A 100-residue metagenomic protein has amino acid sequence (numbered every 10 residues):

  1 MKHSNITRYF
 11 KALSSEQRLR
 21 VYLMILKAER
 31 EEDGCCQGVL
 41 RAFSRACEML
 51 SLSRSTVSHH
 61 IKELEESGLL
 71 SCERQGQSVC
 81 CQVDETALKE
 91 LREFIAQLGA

Functional and structural regions predicted by a protein language model:
M1-K11: Short, Lys/Arg-enriched N-terminal segment that forms or immediately precedes the first helix of a structured domain
K11, E16-S53, Q75, V79-T86: N-terminal helix-turn-helix DNA-binding core of bacterial DNA-binding proteins
I61-K62: Short, hydrophobic-biased segments on the C-terminal half of alpha helices that form "recognition helices"
G68: Glycine-centered, phosphate/nucleic-acid-interacting loop/turn motifs that mediate DNA/RNA or nucleotide
C72: Short beta-strand "wing" residues that participate in macromolecule-binding interfaces
A87-L91: Short, charged/polar, Gly/Pro-enriched secondary-structure boundary elements
